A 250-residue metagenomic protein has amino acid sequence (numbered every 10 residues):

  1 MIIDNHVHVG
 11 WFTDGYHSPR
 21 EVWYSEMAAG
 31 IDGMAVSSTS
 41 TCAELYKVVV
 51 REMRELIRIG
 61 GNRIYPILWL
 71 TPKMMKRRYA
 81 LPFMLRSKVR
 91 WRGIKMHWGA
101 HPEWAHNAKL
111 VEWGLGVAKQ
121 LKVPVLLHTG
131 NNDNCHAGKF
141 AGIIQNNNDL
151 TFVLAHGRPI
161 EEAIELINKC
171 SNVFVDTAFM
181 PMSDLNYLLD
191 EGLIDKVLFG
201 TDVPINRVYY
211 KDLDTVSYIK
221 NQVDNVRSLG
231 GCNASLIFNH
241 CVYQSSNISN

Functional and structural regions predicted by a protein language model:
M1-N5, Y16-M34, K119, I194 (+1 more regions): Mid-to-C-terminal alpha-helical segments outside catalytic/metal-binding sites
I3-V7, M34-V36, P66-L68, R92-M96 (+4 more regions): Hydrophobic faces of well-ordered beta-strands that scaffold small-molecule active sites in alpha/beta enzyme cores
N5-H8, D14, E21-E44, R63-T71 (+2 more regions): Divalent metal-dependent hydrolysis catalytic cores, especially in the metallo-beta-lactamase
W11-S18, S40-V48, L70-R78, H101-N107 (+2 more regions): Acidic-and-aromatic substrate-binding clefts and catalytic sites of carbohydrate-active enzymes
E21-E26, V49-L56, A80-S87, L110-G114 (+4 more regions): A general structural detector for well-ordered alpha-helical segments in enzyme core domains, enriched
V48-P124, S171-V173: Active-site gating/metal-coordination segments in enzymes
A105-L198: Catalytic pocket-lining loop regions of alpha/beta-barrel enzymes, especially the amidohydrolase/enolase/GH5 lineages
G192-K211: Short acidic/histidine-rich active-site segments
